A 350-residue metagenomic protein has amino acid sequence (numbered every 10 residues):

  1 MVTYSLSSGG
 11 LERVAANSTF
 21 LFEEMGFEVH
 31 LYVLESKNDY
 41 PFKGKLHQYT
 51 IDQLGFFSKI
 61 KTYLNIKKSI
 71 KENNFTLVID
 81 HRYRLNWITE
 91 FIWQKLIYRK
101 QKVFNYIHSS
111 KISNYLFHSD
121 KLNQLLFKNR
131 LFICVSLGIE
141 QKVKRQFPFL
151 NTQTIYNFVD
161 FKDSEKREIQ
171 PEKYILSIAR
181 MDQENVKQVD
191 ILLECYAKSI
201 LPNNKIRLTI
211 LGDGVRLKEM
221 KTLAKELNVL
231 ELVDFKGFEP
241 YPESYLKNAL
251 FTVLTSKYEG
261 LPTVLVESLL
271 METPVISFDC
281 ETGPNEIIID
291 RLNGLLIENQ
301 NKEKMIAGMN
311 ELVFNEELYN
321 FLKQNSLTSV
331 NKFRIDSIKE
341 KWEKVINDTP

Functional and structural regions predicted by a protein language model:
V2, R167-K187, L193-Y196, T209 (+1 more regions): Conserved donor-binding/catalytic core segment of Leloir-type glycosyltransferases
V2-K61, R216: N-terminal strand-loop element at the rim of the active site of nucleotide-sugar-dependent glycosyltransferases
E12-N17, Q183-K198, V215-K221, E303: A conserved mid-protein helix/loop that constitutes part of the nucleotide-sugar donor-binding site
D80-I88, I107: Short His-centered aromatic/hydrophobic patch
K128-S164: Donor nucleotide-sugar binding/catalytic pocket of nucleotide-sugar-dependent glycosyltransferases
F238, K257: Aromatic "clamp/platform" in nucleotide-sugar-dependent glycosyltransferases that forms part of the donor/acceptor
P274-F278: Short hydrophobic beta-strand element within catalytic cores of glycosyltransferases and related nucleotide-activated
I289-R291, L295-E303, N310-E317: Conserved acidic donor-binding segment of nucleotide-sugar-dependent glycosyltransferases
